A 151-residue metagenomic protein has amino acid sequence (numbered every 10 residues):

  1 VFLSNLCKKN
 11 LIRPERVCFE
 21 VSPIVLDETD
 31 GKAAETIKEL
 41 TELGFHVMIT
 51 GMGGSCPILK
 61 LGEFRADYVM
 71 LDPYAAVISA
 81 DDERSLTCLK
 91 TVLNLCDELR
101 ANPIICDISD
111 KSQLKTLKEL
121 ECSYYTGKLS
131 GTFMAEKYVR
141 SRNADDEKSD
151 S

Functional and structural regions predicted by a protein language model:
V1-N5, A33-A34, L89-K90: Well-ordered, non-membrane alpha-helical segments in soluble/globular domains
V1-R13, K38-E39: Bacterial c-di-GMP phosphodiesterase EAL domain
K8-L11, T41, G62, D97: Residue-level signal for alpha-helix termini/capping positions
R16-T29, F45-S151: EAL-family c-di-GMP phosphodiesterase catalytic domain
A33-T36, P57: Short beta-alpha junctions and helix-cap segments that line functional grooves
